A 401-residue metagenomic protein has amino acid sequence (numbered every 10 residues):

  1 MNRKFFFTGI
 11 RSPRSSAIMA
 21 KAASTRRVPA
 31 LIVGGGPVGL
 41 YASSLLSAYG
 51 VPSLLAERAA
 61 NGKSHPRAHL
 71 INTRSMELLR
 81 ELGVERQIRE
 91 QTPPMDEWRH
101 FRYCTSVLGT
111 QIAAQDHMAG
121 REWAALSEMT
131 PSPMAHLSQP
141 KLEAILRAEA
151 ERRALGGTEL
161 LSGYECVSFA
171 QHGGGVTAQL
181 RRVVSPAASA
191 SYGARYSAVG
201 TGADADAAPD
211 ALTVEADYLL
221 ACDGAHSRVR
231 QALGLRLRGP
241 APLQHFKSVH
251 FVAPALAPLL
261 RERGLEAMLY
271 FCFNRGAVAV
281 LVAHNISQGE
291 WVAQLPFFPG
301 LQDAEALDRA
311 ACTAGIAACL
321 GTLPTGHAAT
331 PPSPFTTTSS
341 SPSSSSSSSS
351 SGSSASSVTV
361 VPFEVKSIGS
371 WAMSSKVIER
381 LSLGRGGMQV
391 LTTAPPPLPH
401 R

Functional and structural regions predicted by a protein language model:
S24-V38: Beta1/beta-strand and adjacent pyrophosphate-binding region of the FAD-binding site in flavoprotein oxidoreductases
R26-V28, D206-Y218: Core beta-strand elements of the Rossmann-like FAD/NAD(P) dinucleotide-binding domain in flavoenzyme oxidoreductases
G35-S43, L146, A221, V365 (+1 more regions): Conserved mid-domain beta->alpha element of the FAD-binding
S47-R67: Glycine-rich FAD pyrophosphate-binding loop
S64-E151, A170-H172, L269-R275, V282-N285: Active-site-adjacent segment of FAD-dependent monooxygenases/related oxidoreductases
M134-L161, V184-G200: Helical element adjacent to the flavin cofactor pocket in flavoenzyme catalytic cores
A148, T158, T201-D206, Y218-T337 (+2 more regions): Conserved FAD-binding catalytic core of PHBH/FMO-like flavoproteins
S162-A187: A conserved short coil-to-beta-strand element within the FAD-binding core of flavoproteins
